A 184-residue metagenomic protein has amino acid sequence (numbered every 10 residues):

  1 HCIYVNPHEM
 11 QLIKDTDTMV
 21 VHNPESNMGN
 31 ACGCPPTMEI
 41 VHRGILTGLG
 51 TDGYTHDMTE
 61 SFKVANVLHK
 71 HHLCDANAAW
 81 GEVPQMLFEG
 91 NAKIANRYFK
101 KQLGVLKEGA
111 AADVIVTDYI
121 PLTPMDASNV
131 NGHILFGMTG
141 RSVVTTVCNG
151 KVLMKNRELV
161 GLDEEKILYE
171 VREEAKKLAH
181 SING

Functional and structural regions predicted by a protein language model:
H1-H56, A78: Active-site core of metal-dependent hydrolases
C2-I3, K70, I120, K151: Flexible loop residues that form catalytic and substrate-binding hotspots at small-molecule/glycan-binding clefts
H8, A31, D57-T59, L68 (+3 more regions): Active-site-proximal flexible loops/turns
I13, V20, F62, G109 (+1 more regions): Conserved, mostly hydrophobic/aromatic
H22-S26, I45-G48, H72-A76, T139-V143 (+2 more regions): Glycine-rich loops and low-complexity Gly/Arg-rich segments that provide flexible linkers or classic glycine-based
P35-P121, L135-T139: His/Asp/Glu-enriched, well-ordered alpha-helical/loop segment that forms or immediately abuts the divalent-metal
L87-G184: Active-site microenvironment of metallo-dependent hydrolases
